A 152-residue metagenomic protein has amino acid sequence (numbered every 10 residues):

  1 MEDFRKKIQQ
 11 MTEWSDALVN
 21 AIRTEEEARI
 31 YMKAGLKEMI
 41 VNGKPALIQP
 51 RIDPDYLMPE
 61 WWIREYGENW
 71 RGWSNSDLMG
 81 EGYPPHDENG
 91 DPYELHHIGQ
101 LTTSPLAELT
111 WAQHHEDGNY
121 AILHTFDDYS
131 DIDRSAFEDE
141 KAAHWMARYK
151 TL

Functional and structural regions predicted by a protein language model:
M1-Y93, G99-L152: Nuclease and nuclease-like effector domains acting on nucleic acids or nucleotide cofactors
